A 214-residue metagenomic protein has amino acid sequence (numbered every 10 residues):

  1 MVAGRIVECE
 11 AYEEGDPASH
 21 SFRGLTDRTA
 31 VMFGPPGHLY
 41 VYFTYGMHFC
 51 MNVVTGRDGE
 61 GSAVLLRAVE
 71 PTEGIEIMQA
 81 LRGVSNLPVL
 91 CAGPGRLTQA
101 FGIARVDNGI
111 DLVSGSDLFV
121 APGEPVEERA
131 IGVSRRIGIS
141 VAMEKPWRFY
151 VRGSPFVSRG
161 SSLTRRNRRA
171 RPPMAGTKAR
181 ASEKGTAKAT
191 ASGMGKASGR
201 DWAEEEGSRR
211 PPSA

Functional and structural regions predicted by a protein language model:
M1-K178, E183, W202-E205, P212-A214: Conserved, well-structured core segments that form or line functional sites
A179-D201: Acidic, glycine-centered low-complexity repeats within long intrinsically disordered regions
A197, S208-R210: Short, low-complexity polar/charged micro-motifs in intrinsically disordered terminal tails
